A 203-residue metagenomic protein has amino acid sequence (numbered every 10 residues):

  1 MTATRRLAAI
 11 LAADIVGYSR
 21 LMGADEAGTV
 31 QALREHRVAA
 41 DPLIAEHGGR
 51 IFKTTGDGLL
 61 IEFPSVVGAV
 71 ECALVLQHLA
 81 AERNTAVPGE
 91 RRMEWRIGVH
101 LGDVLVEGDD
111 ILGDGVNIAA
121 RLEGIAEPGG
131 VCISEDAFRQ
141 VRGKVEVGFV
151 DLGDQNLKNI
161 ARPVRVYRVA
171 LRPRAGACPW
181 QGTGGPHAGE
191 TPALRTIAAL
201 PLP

Functional and structural regions predicted by a protein language model:
M1-C72, H78-L79: Catalytic NTP-binding/metal-coordinating core of nucleotidyl cyclase/transferase enzymes
T2-R5, I10, T54, E90-E94 (+3 more regions): A generic fold-level signal
A3-R5, E46-H47, I125, G148-V150 (+1 more regions): Short hydrophobic "helix-edge" motifs at membrane interfaces and signal-peptide entry regions
A9-L11, V16, H100, R165 (+1 more regions): Protein kinase-like catalytic core scaffold
D25, T55, L101-D103, P201-P203: Short, histidine-centered active-site or binding-site loop motifs used for metal coordination, general acid-base
V38, L60-L171: Catalytic beta-strand-to-alpha-helix segment of the class III nucleotidyl cyclase homology domain
V169-G184: Juxtacatalytic C-terminal regulatory tail of Ser/Thr protein kinases
Q181-P203: Acidic, proline/glycine-rich low-complexity intrinsically disordered segments
